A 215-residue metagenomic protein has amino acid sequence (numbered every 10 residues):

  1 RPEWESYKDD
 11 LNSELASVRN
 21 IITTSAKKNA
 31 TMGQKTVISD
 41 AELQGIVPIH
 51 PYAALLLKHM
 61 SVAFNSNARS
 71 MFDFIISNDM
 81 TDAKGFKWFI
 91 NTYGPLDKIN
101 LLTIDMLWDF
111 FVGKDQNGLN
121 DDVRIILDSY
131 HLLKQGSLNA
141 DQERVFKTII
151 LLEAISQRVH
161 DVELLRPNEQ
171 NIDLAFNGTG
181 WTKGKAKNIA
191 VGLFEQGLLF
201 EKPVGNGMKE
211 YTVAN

Functional and structural regions predicted by a protein language model:
R1-K84: Amphipathic alpha-helical segments of the small helical/lid subdomains adjacent to P-loop NTPase cores
R1-P2, A63, F89, P95 (+1 more regions): Short secondary-structure boundary/capping segments
W4, L11, L15, F64 (+6 more regions): Intrinsic-disorder-associated interaction segments
T24, K28, A63, N78-T81 (+6 more regions): Surface-exposed polar/charged interaction patches
Q34-I38, G45-I49, A63-F64, N100 (+3 more regions): A general structural signal for short secondary-structure junctions and capping/turn motifs
G45-Y52, G118-V123, D141, L164-P167: Helix-boundary capping/turn motifs
D73-G136: Long, low-complexity, charged/polar intrinsically disordered regions in eukaryotic proteins
Y130-N215: Terminal-proximal interaction/regulatory segments of ATP-powered molecular machines
